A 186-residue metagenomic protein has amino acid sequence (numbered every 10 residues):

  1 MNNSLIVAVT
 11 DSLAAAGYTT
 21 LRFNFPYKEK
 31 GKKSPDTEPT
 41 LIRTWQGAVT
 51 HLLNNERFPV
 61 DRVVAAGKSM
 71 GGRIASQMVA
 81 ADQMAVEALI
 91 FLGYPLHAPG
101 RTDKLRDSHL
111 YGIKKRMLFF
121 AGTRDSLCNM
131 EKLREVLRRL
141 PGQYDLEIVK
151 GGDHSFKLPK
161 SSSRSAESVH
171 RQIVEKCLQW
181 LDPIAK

Functional and structural regions predicted by a protein language model:
M1-R62, F156-R164: Serine-hydrolase catalytic machinery in alpha/beta-hydrolase-like enzymes
A16, A85, P183: Conserved dinucleotide-binding and phosphotransfer motif residues
L21, L140-L158: Catalytic histidine neighborhood in serine/cysteine hydrolases with alpha/beta-hydrolase-type architecture
L21-F23, L92, F120: The conserved SAM/SAH-binding core of class I Rossmann-like methyltransferase domains, concentrating on the hydrophobic
W45-K115: Primarily recognizes the serine-hydrolase "nucleophile elbow" in alpha/beta-hydrolase and SGNH/GDSL folds
G112-K114, F119-A121, D125: Short beta-strand/loop motif that positions the catalytic acidic residue of the alpha/beta-hydrolase fold
S126-K132: Conserved alpha/beta-hydrolase "acid-adjacent" motif
S161-K186: Catalytic active-site module of serine/aspartate enzymes centered on a nucleophile-bearing elbow/loop
